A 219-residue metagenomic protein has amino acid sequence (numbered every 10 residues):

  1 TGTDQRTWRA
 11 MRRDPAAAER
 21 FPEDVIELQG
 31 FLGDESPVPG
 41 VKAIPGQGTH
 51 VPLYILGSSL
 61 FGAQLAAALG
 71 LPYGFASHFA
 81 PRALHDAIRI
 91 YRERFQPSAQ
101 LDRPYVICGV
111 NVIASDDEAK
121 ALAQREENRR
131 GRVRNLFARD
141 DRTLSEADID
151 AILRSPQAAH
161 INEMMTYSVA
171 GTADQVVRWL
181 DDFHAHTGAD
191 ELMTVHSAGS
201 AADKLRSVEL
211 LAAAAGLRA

Functional and structural regions predicted by a protein language model:
T1-T3, G57-S59, S77-A83, V110-D116: Glycine-rich beta-alpha junction loops
G2-R13, A68-L69: Acidic/polar active-site rim loop that often engages polyanionic ligands
W8-A43, A83-A189: An alpha-helical appendage that flanks or caps ligand/catalytic pockets
F21, Y54, S58-F61, A87: Catalytic alpha/beta core domains of metabolic enzymes, predominantly
F31, L65, L69, I90 (+3 more regions): Alpha-helical structural signal in soluble globular domains
V51-L56, L71-A76, P104-V110, L192-T194: Hydrophobic faces of well-ordered beta-strands that scaffold small-molecule active sites in alpha/beta enzyme cores
F61-R82, A87-I88: A conserved active-site cap/scaffold subdomain adjacent to cofactor or substrate pockets
L153, T172-L210, A214-L217: Long, low-complexity C-terminal extensions of enzymes
